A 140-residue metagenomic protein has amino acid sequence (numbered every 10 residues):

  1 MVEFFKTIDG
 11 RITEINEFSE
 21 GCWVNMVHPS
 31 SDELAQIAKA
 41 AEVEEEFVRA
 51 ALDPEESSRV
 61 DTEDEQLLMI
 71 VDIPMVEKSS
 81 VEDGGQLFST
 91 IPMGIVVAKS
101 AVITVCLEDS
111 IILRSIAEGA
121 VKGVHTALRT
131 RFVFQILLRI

Functional and structural regions predicted by a protein language model:
M1-I140: Peripheral, non-transmembrane regulatory/ligand-interaction domains of membrane transport proteins
